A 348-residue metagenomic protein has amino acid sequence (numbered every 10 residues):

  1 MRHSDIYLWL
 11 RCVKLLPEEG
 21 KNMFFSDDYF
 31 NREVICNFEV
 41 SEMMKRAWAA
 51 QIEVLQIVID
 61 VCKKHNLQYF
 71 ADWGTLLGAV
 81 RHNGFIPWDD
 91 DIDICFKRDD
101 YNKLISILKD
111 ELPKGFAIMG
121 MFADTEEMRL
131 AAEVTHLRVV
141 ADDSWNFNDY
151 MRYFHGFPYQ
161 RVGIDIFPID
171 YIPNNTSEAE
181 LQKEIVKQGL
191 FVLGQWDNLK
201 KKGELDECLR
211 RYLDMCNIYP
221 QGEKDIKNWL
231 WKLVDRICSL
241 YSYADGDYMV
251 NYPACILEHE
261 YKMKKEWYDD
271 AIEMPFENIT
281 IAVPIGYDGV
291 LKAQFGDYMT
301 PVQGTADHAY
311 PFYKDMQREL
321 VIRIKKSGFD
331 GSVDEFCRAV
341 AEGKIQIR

Functional and structural regions predicted by a protein language model:
Y7-V54: N-terminal regions immediately upstream of nucleotidyltransferase
Y29, E39-K63, L108-N174, A179-E180 (+2 more regions): Conserved catalytic core of two-metal-ion nucleotidyltransferases
I59-I92, F96-N102, E266, Q294: Active-site nucleotide-donor binding segment shared across nucleotidyl transfer reactions
C95-S106, G331-E335: Short, basic, helix/turn surface patches
